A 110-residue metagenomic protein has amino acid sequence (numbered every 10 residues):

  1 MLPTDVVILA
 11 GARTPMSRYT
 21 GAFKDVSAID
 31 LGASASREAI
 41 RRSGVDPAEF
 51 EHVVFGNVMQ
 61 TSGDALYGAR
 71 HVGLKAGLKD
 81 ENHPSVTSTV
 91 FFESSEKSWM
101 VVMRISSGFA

Functional and structural regions predicted by a protein language model:
M1-A28, E38: Condensing-enzyme catalytic core mediating Claisen C-C bond formation in acyl metabolism
M1-L2, S43, K75-A76: Terminal domain-initiation and capping elements
F23, N57-E96, A110: Conserved catalytic cysteine-centered active-site region of acyl-thioester-dependent Claisen-condensing enzymes
I29-G44, G68-V72: Short, well-ordered amphipathic alpha-helical segments that serve as non-catalytic structural scaffolds within diverse
D46-H52, E81-N82: Short acidic capping loops at alpha-helix termini that bridge into adjacent secondary structure
V101-S106: Alpha-helix boundary/capping motif
